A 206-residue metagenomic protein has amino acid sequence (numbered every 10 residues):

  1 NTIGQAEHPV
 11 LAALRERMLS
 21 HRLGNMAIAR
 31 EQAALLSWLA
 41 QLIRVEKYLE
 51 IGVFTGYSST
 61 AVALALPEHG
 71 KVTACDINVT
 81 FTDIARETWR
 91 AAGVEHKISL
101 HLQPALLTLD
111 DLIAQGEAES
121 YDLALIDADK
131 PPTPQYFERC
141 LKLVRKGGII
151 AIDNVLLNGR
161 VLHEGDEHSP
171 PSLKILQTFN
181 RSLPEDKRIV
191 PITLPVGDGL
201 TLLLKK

Functional and structural regions predicted by a protein language model:
N1-L125, K130-A151, V155-K206: A short alpha-helical cap/connector motif
